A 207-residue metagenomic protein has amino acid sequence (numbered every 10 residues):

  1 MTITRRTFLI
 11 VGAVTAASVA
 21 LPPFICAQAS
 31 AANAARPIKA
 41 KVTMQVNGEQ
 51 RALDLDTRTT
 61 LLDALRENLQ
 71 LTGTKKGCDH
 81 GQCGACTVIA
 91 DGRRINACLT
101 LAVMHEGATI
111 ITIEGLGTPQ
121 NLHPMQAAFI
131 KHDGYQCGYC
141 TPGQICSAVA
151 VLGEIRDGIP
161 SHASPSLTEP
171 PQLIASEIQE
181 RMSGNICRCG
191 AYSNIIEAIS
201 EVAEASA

Functional and structural regions predicted by a protein language model:
T2-A207: Signature of N-terminal electron-transfer/Fe-S-associated modules in redox systems
